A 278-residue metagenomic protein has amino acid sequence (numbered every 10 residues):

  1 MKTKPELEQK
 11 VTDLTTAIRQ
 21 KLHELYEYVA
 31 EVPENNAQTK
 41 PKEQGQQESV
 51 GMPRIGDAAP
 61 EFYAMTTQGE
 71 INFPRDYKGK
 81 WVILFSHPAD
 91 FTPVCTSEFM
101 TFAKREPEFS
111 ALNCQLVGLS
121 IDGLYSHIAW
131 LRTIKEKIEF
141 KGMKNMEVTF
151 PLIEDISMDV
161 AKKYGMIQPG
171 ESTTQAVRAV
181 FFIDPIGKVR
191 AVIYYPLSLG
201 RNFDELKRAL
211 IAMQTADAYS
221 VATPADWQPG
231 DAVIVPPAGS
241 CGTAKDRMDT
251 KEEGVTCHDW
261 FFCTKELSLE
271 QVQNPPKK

Functional and structural regions predicted by a protein language model:
K2-T3, E8, T12-K278: Chalcogenol-based redox active-site neighborhoods
